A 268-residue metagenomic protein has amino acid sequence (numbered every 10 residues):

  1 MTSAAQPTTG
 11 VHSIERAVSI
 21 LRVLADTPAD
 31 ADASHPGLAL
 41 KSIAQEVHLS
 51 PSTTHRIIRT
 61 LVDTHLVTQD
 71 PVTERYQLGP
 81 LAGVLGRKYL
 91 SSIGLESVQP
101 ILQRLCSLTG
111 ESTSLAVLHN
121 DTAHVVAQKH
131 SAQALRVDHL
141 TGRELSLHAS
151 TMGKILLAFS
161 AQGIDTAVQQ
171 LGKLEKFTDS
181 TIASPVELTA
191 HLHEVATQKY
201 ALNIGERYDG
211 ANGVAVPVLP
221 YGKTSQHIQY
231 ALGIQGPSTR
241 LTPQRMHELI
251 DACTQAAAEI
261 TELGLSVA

Functional and structural regions predicted by a protein language model:
T2-S92, A258, E262-L263: N-terminal helix-turn-helix
A5-T8, Q244-A268: Charge-rich, low-complexity intrinsically disordered segments
G10-I14, R75, G79, L95 (+5 more regions): Short, structured helix-loop boundary elements
A25, G153, L157, A161 (+1 more regions): Short amphipathic alpha-helical signal-transduction/dimerization elements
V67-Q69, L115-A116, V218: A structural signal for short hydrophobic beta-strand segments in well-ordered beta-sheet cores
V72-T73, Q77-G172: Amphipathic alpha-helical effector-binding/dimerization core of metabolite-sensing transcriptional regulators
S180-A257: Extended hydrophobic
